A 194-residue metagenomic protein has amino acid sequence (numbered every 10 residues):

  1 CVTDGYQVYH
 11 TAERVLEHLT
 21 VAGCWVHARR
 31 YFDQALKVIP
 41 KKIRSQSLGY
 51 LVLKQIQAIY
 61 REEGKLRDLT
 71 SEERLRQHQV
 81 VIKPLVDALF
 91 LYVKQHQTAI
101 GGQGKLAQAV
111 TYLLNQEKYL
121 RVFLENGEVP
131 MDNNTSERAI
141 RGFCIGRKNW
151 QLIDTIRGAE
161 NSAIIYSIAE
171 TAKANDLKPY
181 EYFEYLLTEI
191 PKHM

Functional and structural regions predicted by a protein language model:
C1-M194: Catalytic center-proximal scaffold of phosphoryl-transfer enzymes
